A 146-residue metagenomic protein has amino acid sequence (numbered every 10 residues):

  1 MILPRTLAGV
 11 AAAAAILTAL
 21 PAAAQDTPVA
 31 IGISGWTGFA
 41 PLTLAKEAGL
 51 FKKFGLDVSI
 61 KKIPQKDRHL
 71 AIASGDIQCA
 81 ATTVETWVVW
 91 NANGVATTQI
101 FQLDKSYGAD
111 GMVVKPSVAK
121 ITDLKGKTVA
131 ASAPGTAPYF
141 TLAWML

Functional and structural regions predicted by a protein language model:
M1-V10: Bacterial N-terminal signal peptides that target proteins for export
A11-I16: Hydrophobic helical h-region of N-terminal Sec-dependent signal peptides in bacterial secretory/periplasmic proteins
A19-P21: N-terminal signal peptide c-region/cleavage motif recognized by signal peptidases
Q25-L146: Short, glycine-/small- and polar/acidic-enriched structural segments that line small-molecule recognition paths
